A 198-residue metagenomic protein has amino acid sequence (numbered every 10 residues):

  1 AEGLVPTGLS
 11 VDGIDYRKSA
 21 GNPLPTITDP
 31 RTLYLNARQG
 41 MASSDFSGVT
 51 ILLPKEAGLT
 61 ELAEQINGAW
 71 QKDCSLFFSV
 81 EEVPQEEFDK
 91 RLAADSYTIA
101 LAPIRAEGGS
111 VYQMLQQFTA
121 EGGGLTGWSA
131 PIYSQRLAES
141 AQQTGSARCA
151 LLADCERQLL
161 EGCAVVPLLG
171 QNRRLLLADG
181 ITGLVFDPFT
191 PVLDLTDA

Functional and structural regions predicted by a protein language model:
A1-G68, K72: Append "and occasionally in soluble cytosolic enzymes with long acidic Gly/Pro-rich linkers
E2, N36-K55, P103, Q143-D179: Bilobed periplasmic-binding protein-like "clamshell/Venus-flytrap" ligand-binding domains
L9-D12, E56-G58, R105-G109, R173-L175: Solvent-exposed loop/turn segments at secondary-structure junctions within structured extracellular/periplasmic domains
S10-D29, R91-D95, Q116-E139, G170-A198: Short, solvent-exposed loop/beta-turn-alpha elements that line the ligand-binding surface or hinge of extracytoplasmic
S19-T26, P54-L62, V80, P84 (+2 more regions): Extracytoplasmic/periplasmic, Sec-exported soluble proteins
D29-N36, G58-Q65, A69, E87 (+5 more regions): Extracytoplasmic/secreted proteins, especially bacterial periplasmic and envelope-associated proteins
I51, W70, L92, T98 (+4 more regions): Hydrophobic, well-ordered secondary-structure elements that form the walls of internal hydrophobic environments
Q71-G122: Periplasmic binding protein-like
